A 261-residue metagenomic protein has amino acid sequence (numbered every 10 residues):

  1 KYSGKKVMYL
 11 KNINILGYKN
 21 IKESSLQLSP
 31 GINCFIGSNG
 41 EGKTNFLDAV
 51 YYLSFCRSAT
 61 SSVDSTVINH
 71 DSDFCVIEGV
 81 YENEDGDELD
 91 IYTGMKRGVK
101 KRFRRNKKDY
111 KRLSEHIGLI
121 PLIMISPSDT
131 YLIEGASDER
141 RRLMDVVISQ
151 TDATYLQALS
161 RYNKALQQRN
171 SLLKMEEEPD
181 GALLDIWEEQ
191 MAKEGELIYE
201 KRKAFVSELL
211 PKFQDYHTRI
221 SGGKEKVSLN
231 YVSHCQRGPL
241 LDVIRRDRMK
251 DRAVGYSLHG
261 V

Functional and structural regions predicted by a protein language model:
K1-S38, D71, E178-V261: Conserved NTPase motor "head" modules and their coupling/switch loops across ABC/AAA+ ATPases, GTPases, and GHKL ATPases
Y9, A49-V50, P121-M124, E188: Short hydrophobic/aromatic segments of transmembrane alpha-helices and their interfaces
G17, A49, S126-S128: A secondary-structure boundary/capping signal
S29-T66, T151: Phosphate-binding glycine-rich loops of NTP-binding sites
L53, V146, Q150, A165-Q168 (+4 more regions): Conserved, well-folded catalytic cores of nucleic-acid-processing and energy-transducing macromolecular machines
F55-E139, D145-T151, Y155, L210-D215 (+2 more regions): Nucleotide-state sensing region of NTPase/ATPase domains
Y131-L132, E139-D185, E189: Long, charged N-terminal accessory/stalk domains
